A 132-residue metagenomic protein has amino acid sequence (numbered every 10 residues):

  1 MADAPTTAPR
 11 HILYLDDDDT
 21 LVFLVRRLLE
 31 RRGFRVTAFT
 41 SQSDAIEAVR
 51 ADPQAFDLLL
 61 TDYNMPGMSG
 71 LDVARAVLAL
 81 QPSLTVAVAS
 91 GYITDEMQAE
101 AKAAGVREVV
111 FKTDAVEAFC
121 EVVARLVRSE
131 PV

Functional and structural regions predicted by a protein language model:
P9-T20, V25-L29: Conserved acidic segment of CheY-like receiver
L15-D16, F39, L59: Conserved sequence signature across two-component system core domains
G33-S41, A48: Short hydrophobic/Thr-rich beta-strand motif most characteristic of the beta2 strand and flanking loop of CheY-like
T40-D44, S69-V73: Acidic catalytic/metal-coordinating carboxylates
R50-Q54, A76-L84, A104: Conserved phosphotransfer cores of two-component systems
L59-D62, S90: Active-site residues of response regulator receiver
M65: Receiver (REC) domain active-site loop signature in two-component systems and cognate sites in sensor histidine kinases
D72, Y92-E121: Alpha4 helix (beta4-alpha4-beta5 surface) of REC/receiver domains from two-component response regulators
